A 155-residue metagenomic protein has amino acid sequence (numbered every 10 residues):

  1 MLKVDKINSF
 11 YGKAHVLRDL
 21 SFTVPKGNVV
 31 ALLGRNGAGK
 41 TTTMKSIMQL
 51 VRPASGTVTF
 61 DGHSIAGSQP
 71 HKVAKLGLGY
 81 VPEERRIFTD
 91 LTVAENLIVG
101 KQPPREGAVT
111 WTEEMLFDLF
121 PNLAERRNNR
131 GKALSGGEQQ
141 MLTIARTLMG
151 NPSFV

Functional and structural regions predicted by a protein language model:
G12, P53, S68-P70, V93-W111 (+2 more regions): ABC-type ATPase nucleotide-binding domains, specifically the catalytic core motifs of the NBD
V30-A31, Y80: Short beta-strand immediately N-terminal to the Walker A/P-loop
L33-R35: The feature captures the beta-strand-to-loop junction immediately N-terminal to the Walker
M48: Helix-to-loop junction immediately C-terminal to a conserved catalytic motif
G56-I65, L76, V109-D118: Conserved ABC transporter NBD signature motif
R130-L134, E138: Conserved ABC ATPase signature
T147-L148: ABC ATPase C-loop
